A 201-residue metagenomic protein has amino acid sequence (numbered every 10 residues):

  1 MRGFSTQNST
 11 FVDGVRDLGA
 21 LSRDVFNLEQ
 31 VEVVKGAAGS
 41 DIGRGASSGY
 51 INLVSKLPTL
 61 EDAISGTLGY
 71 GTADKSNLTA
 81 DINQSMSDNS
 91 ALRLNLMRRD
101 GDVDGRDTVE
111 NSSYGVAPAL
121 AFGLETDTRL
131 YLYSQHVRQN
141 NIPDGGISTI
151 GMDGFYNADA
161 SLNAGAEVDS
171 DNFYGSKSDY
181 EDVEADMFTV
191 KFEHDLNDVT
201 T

Functional and structural regions predicted by a protein language model:
M1, I42-G43, F192: Replace "in large, NTP-powered and nucleic-acid-processing enzymes" with "in large, NTP-powered factors and other
M1-A37: Periplasmic plug
F4-T6, V15, G36-A38, K56-P58 (+3 more regions): Solvent-exposed coil/turn segments that connect beta secondary-structure elements in extracytoplasmic/periplasmic
V12, K35, L96, L132-S134: Glycine-rich, histidine-containing beta strand-loop boundary motifs that form or position
F26-E29, S40-V116, L124-L130, D186: Outer-membrane beta-barrel translocator/receptor signature
A38-S40, K177: Short, P/G- and charge-enriched loop/turn segments at secondary-structure junctions
R99-D104, N111-D195, V199-T201: Acidic/polar loop-and-plug regions of large Gram-negative outer-membrane beta-barrel proteins
